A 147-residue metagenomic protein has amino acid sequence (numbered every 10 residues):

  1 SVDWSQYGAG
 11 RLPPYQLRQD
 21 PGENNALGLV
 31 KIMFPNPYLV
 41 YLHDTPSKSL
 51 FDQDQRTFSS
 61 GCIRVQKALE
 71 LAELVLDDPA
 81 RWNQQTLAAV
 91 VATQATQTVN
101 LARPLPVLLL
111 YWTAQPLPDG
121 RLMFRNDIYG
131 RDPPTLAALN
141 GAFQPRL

Functional and structural regions predicted by a protein language model:
S1-L147: Well-ordered beta-sheet/strand-loop patches within structured domains
